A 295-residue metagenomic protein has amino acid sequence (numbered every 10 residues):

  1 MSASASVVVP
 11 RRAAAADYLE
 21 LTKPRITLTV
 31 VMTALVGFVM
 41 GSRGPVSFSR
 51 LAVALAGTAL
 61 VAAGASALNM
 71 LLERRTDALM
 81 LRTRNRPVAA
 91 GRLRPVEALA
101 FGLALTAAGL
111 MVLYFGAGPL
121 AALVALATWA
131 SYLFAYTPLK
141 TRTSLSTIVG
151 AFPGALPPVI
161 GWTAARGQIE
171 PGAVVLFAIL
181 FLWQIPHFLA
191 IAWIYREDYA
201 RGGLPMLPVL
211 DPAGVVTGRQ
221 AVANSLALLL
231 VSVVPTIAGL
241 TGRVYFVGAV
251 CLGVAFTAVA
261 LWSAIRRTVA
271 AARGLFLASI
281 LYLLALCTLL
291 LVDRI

Functional and structural regions predicted by a protein language model:
S2-A13, L72-L93, L189-T217: Cytosolic, membrane-interface loops and tails of multi-pass inner-membrane proteins
K23-M40, F152: The first (N-terminal) embedded transmembrane alpha-helix
M32-L35, P87, V149-A165, V215-V216 (+1 more regions): Small-residue-rich segments of transmembrane alpha-helices in multi-pass membrane proteins, especially helix faces
M32-V36, M40-R74, R82, T106 (+2 more regions): Membrane-embedded alpha-helical segments that form the functional core of polytopic membrane enzymes, especially those
L60-A67, A130-P138, I179-R196, L229 (+1 more regions): Transmembrane alpha-helical segments that form the membrane-embedded catalytic/substrate-channel core of multi-pass
R74, R82-L123, P212-T236: Multi-pass membrane catalytic core of lipid/isoprenoid biosynthesis enzymes
P95-A165: Intramembrane alpha-helical segments
A213-V216, T257-A285: Interfacial loop-to-transmembrane junctions
